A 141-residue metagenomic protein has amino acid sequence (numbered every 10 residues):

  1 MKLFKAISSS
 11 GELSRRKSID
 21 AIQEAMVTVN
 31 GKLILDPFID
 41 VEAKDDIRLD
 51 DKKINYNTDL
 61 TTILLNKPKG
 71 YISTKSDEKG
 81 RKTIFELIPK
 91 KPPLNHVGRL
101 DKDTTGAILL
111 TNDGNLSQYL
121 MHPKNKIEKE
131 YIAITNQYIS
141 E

Functional and structural regions predicted by a protein language model:
M1-E141: Basic, flexible Lys/Arg- and Gly-enriched helix-loop patches that mediate nucleic-acid binding at interfaces with rRNA
